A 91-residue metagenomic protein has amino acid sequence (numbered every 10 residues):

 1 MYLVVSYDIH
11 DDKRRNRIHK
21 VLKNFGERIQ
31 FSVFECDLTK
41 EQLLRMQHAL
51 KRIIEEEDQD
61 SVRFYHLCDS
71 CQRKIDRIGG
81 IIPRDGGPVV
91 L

Functional and structural regions predicted by a protein language model:
M1-Q42: Extended, hydrophobic alpha-helical segments
L22-R28, L50-R52, S70-C71: A broad, low-specificity signal for short, low-complexity segments enriched in glycine/proline and polar/charged
E35-D60: Short, intrinsically disordered low-complexity segments
R52-L91: C-terminal structural segments of small proteins and small subunits
